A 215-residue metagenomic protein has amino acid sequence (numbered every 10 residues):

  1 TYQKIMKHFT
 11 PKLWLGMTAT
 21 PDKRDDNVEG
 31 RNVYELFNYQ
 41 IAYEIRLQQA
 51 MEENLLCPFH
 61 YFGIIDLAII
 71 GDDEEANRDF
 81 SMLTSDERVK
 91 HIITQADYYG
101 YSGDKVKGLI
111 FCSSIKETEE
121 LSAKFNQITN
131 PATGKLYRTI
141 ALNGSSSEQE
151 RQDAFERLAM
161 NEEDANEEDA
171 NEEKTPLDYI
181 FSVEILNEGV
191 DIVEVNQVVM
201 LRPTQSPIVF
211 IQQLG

Functional and structural regions predicted by a protein language model:
T1-F59: Post-DEXD/H (motif II) to motif III coupling segment of the RecA-like Helicase ATP-binding lobe
M6-P11, Y98-G103, T133-G134, R157-D164 (+2 more regions): Conserved catalytic network of the ASCE P-loop NTPase/AAA+ motor domain
W14, A19-R24, Q48-E52, I65-I70 (+4 more regions): Conserved nucleotide-binding/hydrolysis micro-motifs of P-loop NTPases
Y39-S114: Conserved interdomain linker/interface between the two RecA-like ATPase lobes of SF2 helicase motors
N54, I180-V198, L214-G215: SF2 helicase motor core recognition
L109-F111, I140, V199: Conserved beta-strand elements of the Class I
E120, L136-N187: Conserved helicase ATPase core of P-loop NTP-dependent helicases/translocases
Q205-G215: Conserved SF2 helicase motif VI
